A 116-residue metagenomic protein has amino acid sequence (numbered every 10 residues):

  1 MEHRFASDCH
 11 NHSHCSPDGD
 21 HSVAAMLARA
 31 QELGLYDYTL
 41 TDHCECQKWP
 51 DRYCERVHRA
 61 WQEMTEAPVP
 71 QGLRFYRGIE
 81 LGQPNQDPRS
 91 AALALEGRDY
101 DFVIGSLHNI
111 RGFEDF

Functional and structural regions predicted by a protein language model:
E2-F116: A metal-dependent hydrolase metal-coordination microenvironment
